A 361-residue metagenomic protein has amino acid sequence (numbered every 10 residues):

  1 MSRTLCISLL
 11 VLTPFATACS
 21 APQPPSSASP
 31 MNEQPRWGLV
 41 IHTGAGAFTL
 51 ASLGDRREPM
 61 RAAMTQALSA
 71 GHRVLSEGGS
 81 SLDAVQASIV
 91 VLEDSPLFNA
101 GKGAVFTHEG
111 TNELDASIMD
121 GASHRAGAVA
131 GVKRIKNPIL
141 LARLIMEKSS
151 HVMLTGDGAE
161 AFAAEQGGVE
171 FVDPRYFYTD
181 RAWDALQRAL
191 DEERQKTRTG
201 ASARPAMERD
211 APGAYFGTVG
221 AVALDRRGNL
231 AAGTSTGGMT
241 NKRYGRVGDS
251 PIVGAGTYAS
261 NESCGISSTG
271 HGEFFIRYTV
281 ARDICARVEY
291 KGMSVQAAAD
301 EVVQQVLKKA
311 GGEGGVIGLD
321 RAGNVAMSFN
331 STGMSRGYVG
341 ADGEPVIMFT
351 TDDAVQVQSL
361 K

Functional and structural regions predicted by a protein language model:
M1-S8: Bacterial N-terminal signal peptides that target proteins for export
F15-A18: C-terminal motif of bacterial Sec signal peptides marking the signal peptidase cleavage site
S20-K361: Alpha/propeptide regions of enzymes that mature by internal proteolysis
